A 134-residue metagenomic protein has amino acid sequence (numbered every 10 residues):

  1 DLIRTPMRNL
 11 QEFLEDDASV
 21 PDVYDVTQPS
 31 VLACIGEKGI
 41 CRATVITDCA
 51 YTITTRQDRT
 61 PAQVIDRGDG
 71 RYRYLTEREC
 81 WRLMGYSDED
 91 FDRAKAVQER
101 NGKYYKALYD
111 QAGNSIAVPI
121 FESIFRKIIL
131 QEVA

Functional and structural regions predicted by a protein language model:
D1-A134: S-adenosyl-L-methionine-dependent DNA methyltransferase catalytic core
